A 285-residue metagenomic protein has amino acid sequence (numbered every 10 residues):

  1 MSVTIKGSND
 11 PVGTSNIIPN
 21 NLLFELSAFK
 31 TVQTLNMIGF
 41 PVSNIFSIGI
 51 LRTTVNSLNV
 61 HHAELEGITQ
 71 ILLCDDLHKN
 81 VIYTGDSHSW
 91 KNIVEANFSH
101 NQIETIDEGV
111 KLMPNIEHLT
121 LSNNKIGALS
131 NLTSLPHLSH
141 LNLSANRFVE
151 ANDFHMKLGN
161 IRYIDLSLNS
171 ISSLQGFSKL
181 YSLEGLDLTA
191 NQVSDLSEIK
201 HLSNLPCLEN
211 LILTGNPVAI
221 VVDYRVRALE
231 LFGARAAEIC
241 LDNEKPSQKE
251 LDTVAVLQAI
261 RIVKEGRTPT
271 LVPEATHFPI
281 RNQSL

Functional and structural regions predicted by a protein language model:
N9-N20, I38-P41: Eukaryotic beta-rich interaction modules
P19-K30, V42-S89, I93, V149 (+1 more regions): Leucine-rich repeat domain C-terminal region
L35, L58-V60, A96, L119-L121 (+3 more regions): Well-ordered beta-strand segments characteristic of repetitive beta-sheet solenoids
L65-L132, L138-L141: Solenoidal tandem-repeat scaffolds enriched in leucines and small polar residues
G109-L112, N131-S134, D153-K157, G176-S178: Low-complexity, polar/charged sequence tracts that form flexible coils or short amphipathic helices and often embed
P279-L285: Long, low-complexity intrinsically disordered regions
